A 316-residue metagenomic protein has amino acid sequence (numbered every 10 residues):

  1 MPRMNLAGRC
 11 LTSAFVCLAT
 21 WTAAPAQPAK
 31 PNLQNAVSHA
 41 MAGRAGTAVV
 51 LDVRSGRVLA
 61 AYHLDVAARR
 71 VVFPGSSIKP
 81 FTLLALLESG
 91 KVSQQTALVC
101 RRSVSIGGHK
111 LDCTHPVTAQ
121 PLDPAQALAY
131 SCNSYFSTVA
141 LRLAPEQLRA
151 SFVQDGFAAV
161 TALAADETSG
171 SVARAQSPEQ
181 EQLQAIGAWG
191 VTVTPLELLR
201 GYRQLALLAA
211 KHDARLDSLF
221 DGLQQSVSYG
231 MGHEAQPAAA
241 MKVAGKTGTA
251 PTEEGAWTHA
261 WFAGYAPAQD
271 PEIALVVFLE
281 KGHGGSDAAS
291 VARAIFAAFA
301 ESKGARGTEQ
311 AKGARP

Functional and structural regions predicted by a protein language model:
M1-A7: N-terminal secretory signal peptides that target proteins for export/translocation
C10-T20: Bacterial N-terminal signal peptides
A24-R54, A60-A61: Beta-lactamase-like hydrolase cores
K30, Q34-S38, I78, P121-L128 (+8 more regions): Extracytoplasmic/secreted envelope proteins and their assembly/folding machinery, especially bacterial periplasmic
V37, G56, V71-L98, A127 (+3 more regions): Active-site SXXK
A60-Y62, A67-S77, P121, T161-A214: Active-site-proximal helix/loop microenvironment of the serine DD-peptidase/beta-lactamase transpeptidase fold
V92-R149, F157-A158, P178-I186: Conserved catalytic neighborhood of penicillin-recognizing serine enzymes
A188, A210-P316: Conserved SxxK-family serine transpeptidase/carboxypeptidase catalytic domain of penicillin-binding proteins
